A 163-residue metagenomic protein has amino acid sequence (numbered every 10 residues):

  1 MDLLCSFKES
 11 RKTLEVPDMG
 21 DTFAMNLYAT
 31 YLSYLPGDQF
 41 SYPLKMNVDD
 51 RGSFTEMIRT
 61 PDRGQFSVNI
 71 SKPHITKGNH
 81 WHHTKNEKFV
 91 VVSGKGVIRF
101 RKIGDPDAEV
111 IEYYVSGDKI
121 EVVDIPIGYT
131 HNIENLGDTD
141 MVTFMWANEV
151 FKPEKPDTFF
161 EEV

Functional and structural regions predicted by a protein language model:
M1-L44: Mid/C-terminal beta-alpha module of Rossmann-like enzyme folds, strongest in SDR-family dehydrogenases/epimerases
F40-N79: A short glycine-rich, His/Asp/Glu-containing loop-to-beta-strand
F54, G78-H80, I98-F100, V122-I125 (+1 more regions): Short beta-strand His + acidic residue motifs that chelate non-heme Fe in jelly-roll/DSBH and cupin folds
R63, I75-K88, G117-K119: A short beta-loop-beta micro-motif enriched in histidine and acidic residues
H83, V92, G117-K119, I127 (+1 more regions): Short loop/turn positions at the edges of beta-strands in beta-sheet-rich folds
T84-I103: Glycine- and acidic-residue-biased ligand/ion/polar-headgroup-sensing regions
I103-G128, V142: Short acidic-glycine-tyrosine-enriched beta hairpin
P106-E109, L136-V163: Double-stranded beta-helix
